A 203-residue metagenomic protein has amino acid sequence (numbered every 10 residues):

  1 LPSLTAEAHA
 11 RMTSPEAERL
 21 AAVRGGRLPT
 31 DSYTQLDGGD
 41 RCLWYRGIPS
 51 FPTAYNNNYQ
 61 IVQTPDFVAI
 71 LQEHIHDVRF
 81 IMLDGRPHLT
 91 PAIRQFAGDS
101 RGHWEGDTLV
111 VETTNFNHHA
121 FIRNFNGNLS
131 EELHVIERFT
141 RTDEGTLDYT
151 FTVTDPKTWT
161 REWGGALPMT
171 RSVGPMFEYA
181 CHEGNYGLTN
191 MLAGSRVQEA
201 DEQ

Functional and structural regions predicted by a protein language model:
L1-Q203: PEST-like low-complexity, intrinsically disordered acidic/proline/serine-rich tracts that flank trafficking/processing
